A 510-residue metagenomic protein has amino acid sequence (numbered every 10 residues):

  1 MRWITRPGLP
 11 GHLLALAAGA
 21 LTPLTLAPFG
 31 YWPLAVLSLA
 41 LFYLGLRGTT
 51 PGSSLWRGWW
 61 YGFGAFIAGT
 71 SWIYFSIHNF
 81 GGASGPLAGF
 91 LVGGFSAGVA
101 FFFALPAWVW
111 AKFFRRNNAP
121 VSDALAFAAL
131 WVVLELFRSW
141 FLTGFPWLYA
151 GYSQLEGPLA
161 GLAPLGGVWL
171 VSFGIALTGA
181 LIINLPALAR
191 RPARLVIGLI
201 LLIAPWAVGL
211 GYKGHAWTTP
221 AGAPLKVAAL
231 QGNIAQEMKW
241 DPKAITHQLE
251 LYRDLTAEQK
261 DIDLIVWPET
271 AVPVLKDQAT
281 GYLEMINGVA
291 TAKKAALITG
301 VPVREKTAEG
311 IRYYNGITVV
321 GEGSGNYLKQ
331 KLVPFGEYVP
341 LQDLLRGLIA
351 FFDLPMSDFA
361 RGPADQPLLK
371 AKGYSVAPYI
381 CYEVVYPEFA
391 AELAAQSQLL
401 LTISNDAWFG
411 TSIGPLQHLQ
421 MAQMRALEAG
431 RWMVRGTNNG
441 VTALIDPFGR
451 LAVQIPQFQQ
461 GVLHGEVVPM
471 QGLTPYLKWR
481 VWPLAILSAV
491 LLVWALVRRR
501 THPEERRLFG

Functional and structural regions predicted by a protein language model:
M1-A216, T411, A422-R425, T437-F448 (+3 more regions): Membrane-embedded alpha-helical bundles of multi-pass enzymes that act on lipidic or dolichyl-linked glycan substrates
G214-W482: Soluble catalytic domains of enzymes that build or remodel membrane lipids, polysaccharides, and related
